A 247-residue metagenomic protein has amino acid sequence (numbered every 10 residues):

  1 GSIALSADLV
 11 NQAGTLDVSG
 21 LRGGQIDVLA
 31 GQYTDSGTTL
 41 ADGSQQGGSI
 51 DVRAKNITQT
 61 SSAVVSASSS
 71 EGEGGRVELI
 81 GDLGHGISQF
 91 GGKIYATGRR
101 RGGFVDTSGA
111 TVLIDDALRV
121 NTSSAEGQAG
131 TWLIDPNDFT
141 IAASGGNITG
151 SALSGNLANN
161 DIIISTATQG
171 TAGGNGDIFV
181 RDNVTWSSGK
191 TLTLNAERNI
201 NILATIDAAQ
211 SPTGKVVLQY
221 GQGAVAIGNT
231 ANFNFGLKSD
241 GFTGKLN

Functional and structural regions predicted by a protein language model:
G1-N247: Extracellular and secretory-pathway beta-repeat/beta-biased strand scaffolds
